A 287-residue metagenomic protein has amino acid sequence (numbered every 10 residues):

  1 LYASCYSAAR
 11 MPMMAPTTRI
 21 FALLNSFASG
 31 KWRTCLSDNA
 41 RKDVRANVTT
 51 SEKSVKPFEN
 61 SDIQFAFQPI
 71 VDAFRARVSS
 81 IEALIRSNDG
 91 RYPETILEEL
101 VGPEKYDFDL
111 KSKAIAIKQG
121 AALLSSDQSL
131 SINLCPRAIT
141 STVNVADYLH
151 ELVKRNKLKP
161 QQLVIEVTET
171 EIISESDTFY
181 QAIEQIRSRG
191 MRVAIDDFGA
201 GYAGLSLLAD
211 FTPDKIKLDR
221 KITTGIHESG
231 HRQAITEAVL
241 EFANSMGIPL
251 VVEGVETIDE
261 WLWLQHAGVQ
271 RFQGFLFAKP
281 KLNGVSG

Functional and structural regions predicted by a protein language model:
Y2-Y6, P12, N25, W32: Hydrophobic alpha-helical signal/anchor motif
P12-F21: Alpha-helix boundary/capping motif
L24-D62, D72-R77, R86-G90, E169-I173 (+1 more regions): EAL-family c-di-GMP phosphodiesterase catalytic domain
C35-N156: Bacterial c-di-GMP phosphodiesterase EAL domain
N88-K111, P136-N144, K154-G190, R220-F242 (+2 more regions): EAL-type cyclic di-GMP phosphodiesterase domain
S125-L130, L158-L163, R189-M191, D214 (+2 more regions): Short, well-ordered coil/turn segments that N-cap beta-strands
